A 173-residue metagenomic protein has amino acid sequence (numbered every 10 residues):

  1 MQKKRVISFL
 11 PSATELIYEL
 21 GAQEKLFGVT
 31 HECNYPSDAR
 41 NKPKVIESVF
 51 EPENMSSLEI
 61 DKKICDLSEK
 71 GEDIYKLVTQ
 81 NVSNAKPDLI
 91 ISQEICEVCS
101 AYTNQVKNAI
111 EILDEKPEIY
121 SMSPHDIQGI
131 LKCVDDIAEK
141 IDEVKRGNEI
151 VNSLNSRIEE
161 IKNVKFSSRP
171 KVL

Functional and structural regions predicted by a protein language model:
M1-L173: N-terminal ligand-binding lobe of clamshell/alpha-beta domains
